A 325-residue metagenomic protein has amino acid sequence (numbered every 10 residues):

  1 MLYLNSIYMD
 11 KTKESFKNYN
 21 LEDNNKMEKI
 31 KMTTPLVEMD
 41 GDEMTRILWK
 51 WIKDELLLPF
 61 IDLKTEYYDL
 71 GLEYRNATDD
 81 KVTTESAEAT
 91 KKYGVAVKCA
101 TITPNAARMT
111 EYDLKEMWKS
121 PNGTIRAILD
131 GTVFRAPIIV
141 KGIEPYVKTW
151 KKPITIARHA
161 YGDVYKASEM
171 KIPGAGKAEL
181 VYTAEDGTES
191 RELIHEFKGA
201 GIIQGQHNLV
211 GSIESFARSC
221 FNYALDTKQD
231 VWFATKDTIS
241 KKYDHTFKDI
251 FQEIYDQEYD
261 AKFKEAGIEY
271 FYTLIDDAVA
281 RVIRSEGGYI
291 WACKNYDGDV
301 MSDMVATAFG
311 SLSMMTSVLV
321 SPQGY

Functional and structural regions predicted by a protein language model:
E28-I30, V37, E88-K91, P145-W150 (+5 more regions): Solvent-exposed alpha-helices and their adjacent loops that cap or buttress functional pockets in soluble metabolic
E28-T34, M44-W49, D54-D79, A87-T90: N-terminal alpha-helical transmembrane segments of multi-pass membrane transport and channel/translocase proteins
T33-W51, D186, L193-Y272: Glycine-rich phosphate/diphosphate-binding loop of Rossmann-like nucleotide-binding domains
L70-S86, K248-Y289: N-terminal small/polar loop signature for handling phosphorylated ligands or for N-terminal nucleophile
E73-E189, Y296-V300: N-terminal glycine-rich phosphate/adenylate-binding segment common to multiple enzyme folds
V282-Y325: Glycine-rich phosphate/nucleotide-binding loop
